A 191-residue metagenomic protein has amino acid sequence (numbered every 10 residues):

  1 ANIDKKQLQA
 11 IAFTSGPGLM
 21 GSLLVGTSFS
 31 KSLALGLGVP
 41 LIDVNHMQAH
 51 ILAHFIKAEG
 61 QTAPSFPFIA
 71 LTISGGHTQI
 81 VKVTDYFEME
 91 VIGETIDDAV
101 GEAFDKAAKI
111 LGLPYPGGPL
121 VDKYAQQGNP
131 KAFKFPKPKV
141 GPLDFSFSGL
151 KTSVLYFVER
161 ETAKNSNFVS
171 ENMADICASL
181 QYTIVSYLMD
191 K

Functional and structural regions predicted by a protein language model:
A1-K31: Short beta-strand-loop/turn "lid" adjacent to the catalytic site in phosphate-handling enzymes
K6-Q9, L37-P40, T62-F68, G76-T78 (+2 more regions): Short coil/turn connectors at secondary-structure junctions
A12-T14, N45, I69-S74, V81-K82: Short beta-strand segments
V25-P40, K57-P64, T84-E90: A glycine- and small-aliphatic-rich helix-loop capping segment at beta-alpha/alpha-beta transitions that lines
S30-I51, T95-D97: Short, acidic/small-residue loops that bind anionic groups at enzyme active sites
V44-F68: Conserved phosphate-binding catalytic cores of ATP/NTP-utilizing and phosphoryl-transfer enzymes
D85-Q127, K151-E161: Glycine-rich phosphate-binding loop plus the immediately following alpha-helix
D122-K191: A contiguous, well-structured pocket-lining segment that forms one wall/lid of small-molecule binding clefts in soluble
